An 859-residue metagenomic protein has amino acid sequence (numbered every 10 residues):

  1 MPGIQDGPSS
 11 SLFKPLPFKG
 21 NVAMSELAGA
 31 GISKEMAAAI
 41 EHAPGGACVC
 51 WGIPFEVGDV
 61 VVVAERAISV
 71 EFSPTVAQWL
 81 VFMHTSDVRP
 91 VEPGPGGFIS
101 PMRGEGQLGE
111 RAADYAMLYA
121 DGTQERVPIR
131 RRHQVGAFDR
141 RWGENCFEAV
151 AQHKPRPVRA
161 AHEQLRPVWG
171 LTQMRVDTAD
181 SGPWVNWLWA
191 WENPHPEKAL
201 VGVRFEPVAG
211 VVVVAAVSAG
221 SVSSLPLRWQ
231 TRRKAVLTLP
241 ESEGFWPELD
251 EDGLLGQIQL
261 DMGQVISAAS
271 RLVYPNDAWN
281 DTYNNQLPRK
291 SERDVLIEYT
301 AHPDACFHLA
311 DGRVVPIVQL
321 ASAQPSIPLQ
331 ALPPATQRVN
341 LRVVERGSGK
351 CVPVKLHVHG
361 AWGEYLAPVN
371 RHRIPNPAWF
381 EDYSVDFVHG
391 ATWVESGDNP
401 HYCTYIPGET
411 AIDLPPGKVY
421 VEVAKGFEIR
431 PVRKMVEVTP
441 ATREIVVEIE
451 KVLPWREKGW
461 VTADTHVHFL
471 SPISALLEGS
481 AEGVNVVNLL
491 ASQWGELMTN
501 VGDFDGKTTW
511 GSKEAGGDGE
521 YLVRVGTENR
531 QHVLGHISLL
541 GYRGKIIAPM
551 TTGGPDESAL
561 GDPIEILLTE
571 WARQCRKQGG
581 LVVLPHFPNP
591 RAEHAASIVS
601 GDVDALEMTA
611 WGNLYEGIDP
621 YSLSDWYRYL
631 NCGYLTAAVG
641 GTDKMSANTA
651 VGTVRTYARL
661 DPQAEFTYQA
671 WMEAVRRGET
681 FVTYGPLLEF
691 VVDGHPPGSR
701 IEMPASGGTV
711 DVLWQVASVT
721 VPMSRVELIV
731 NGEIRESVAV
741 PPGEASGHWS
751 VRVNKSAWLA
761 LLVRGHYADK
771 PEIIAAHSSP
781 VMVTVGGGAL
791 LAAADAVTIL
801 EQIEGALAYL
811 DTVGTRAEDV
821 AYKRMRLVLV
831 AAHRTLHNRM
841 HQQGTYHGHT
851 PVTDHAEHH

Functional and structural regions predicted by a protein language model:
M1-I297: N-terminal/edge-of-domain interface segments
W79, L332-S348: A short, Gly/Thr-enriched small/hydrophobic beta-strand-prone motif that recurs across taxa
R89-V91, V135-G136, G210-V213, S224 (+13 more regions): Flexible loop/turn segments at secondary-structure boundaries
H153-G182, P375-E409, D505-S512: Surface-exposed acidic, glycine/proline-enriched linker/cap segments that occur as 15-30-residue helix-coil
G220-S223, A331-R338, I449-T462, T683-Y684 (+1 more regions): Short domain-boundary/entry signatures in modular proteins, especially in secreted/extracellular architectures
V222-S224, V603-Y615, L660-Y668: Acidic, His- and aromatic-enriched active-site or binding-groove loops in soluble protein domains that engage sugars
F245-E248, D252, M262-D294, Y299-I327 (+5 more regions): C-terminal functional module detector
Y405, R456-A638, T642, N648: Catalytic cores of extracellular degradative/oxidative enzymes
